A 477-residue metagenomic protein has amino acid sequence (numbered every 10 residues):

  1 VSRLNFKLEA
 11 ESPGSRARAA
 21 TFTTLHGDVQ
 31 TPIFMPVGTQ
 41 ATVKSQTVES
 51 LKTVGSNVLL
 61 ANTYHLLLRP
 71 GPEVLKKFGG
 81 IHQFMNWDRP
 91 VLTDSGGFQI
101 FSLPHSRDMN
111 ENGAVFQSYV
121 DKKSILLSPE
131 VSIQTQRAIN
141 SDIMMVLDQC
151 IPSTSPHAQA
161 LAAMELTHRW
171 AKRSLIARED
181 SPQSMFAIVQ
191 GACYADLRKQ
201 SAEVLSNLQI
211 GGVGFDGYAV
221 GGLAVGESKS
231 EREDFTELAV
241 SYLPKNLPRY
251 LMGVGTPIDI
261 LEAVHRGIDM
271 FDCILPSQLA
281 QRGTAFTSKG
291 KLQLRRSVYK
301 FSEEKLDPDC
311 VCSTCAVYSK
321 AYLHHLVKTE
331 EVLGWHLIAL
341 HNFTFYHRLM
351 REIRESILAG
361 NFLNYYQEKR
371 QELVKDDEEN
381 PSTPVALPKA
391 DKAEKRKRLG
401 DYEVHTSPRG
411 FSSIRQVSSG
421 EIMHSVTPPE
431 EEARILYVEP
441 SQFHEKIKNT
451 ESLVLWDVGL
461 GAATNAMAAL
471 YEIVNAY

Functional and structural regions predicted by a protein language model:
V1-D180, S297-K300: Non-catalytic, usually N-terminal nucleic-acid engagement modules in DNA/RNA processing proteins
S2-T21, V29-I33, K44-S45, D148-T154 (+1 more regions): C-terminal extensions of enzymes
R18-L25, A285-F286, H405, I414: Short acidic-hydrophobic surface loop/beta-edge motif
V48-K52, E130-R137, E165-H168, K172 (+9 more regions): Amphipathic, non-transmembrane alpha-helical secondary structure
E165, A177-L306: Glycine-rich phosphate/ribose-binding loops and adjacent secondary-structure elements that form binding surfaces
P257, A462-M467: Glycine-rich SAM-binding Motif I of class I
P388-W456, M467-Y477: Rossmann-like AdoMet
G459: Conserved glycine-centered beta->alpha loop in an early N-terminal alpha/beta scaffold
